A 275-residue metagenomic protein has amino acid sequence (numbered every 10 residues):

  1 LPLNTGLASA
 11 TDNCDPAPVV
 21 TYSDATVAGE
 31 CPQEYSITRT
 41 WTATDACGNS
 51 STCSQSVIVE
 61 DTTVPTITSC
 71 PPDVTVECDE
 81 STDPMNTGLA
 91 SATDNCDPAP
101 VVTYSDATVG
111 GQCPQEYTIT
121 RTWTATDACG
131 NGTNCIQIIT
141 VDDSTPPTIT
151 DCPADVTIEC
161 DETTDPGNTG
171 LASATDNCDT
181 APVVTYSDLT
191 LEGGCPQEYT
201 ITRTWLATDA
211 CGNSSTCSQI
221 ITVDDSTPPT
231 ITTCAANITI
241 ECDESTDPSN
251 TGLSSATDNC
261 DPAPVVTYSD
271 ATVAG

Functional and structural regions predicted by a protein language model:
L1-G275: Proline-threonine-serine-rich low-complexity tracts
